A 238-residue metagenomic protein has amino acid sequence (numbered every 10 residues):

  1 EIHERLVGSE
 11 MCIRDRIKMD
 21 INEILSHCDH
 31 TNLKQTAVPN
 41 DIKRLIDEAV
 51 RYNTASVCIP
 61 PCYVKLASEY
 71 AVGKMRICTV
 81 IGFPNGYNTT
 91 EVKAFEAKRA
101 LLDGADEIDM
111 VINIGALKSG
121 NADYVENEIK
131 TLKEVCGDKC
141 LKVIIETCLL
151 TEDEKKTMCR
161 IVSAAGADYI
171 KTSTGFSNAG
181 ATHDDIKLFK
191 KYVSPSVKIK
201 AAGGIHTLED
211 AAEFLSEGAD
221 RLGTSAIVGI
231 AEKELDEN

Functional and structural regions predicted by a protein language model:
E1-D15: Single conserved hydrophobic/aromatic residue that forms the stacking wall/gate of nucleotide- or nucleobase-binding
I17-D47, T131, L188-K198, I205-N238: Alpha/beta catalytic cores of nucleotide-metabolism and tRNA/nucleoside-modifying enzymes
I17-L102, K156-T157, I161-A164: Conserved N-terminal beta1-alpha1 strand-loop-helix module at the mouth
Y52, D103, V135-C136, I161 (+3 more regions): Structural motif
P61, K65-N85, G120-K142, T147 (+1 more regions): Alpha-helix-loop-beta-strand connector modules within alpha/beta enzyme cores
S68, N88-R99, L150-I161, D184-I186 (+4 more regions): Catalytic cores of alpha/beta
T79-F83, L102-L117, A164-A179, A201-N238: Glycine-rich phosphate-binding active-site loops on the catalytic face of alpha/beta enzymes
A97, E107-D168: Conserved anion-binding
